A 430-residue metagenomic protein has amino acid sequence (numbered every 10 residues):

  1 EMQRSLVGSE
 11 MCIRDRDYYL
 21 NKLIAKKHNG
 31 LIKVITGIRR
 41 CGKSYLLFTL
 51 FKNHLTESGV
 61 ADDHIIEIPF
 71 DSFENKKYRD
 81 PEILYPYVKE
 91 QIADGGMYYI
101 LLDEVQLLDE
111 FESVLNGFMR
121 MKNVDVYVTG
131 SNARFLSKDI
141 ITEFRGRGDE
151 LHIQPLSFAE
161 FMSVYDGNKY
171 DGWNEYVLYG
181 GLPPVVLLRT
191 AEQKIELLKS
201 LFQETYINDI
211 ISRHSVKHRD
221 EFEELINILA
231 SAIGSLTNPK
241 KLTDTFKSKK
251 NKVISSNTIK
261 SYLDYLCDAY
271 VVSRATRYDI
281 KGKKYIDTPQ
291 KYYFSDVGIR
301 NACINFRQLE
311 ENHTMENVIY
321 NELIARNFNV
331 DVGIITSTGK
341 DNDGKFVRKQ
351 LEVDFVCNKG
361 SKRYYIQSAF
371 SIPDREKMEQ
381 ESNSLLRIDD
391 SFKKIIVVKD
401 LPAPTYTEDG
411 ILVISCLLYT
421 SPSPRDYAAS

Functional and structural regions predicted by a protein language model:
E1-G8, I13, Y419-S430: Single conserved hydrophobic/aromatic residue that forms the stacking wall/gate of nucleotide- or nucleobase-binding
R16-K27: Pre-Walker A adenine-sensing motif
I35: Hydrophobic anchor at the beta1->P-loop junction of P-loop NTPases
S44: Walker A/P-loop
I68-I92: Short glycine-rich substrate-engagement loop in P-loop NTPases that contacts/grips substrate
F135-G148: Short regulatory helix/loop adjacent to the ATP-binding pocket of P-loop NTPases
A159-I335: Interdomain hinge/linker elements that couple catalytic modules in large macromolecular machines
D264, Y270-V271, T276-S421, R425: A cross-kingdom feature that marks ATP-driven nucleic-acid transaction machinery
